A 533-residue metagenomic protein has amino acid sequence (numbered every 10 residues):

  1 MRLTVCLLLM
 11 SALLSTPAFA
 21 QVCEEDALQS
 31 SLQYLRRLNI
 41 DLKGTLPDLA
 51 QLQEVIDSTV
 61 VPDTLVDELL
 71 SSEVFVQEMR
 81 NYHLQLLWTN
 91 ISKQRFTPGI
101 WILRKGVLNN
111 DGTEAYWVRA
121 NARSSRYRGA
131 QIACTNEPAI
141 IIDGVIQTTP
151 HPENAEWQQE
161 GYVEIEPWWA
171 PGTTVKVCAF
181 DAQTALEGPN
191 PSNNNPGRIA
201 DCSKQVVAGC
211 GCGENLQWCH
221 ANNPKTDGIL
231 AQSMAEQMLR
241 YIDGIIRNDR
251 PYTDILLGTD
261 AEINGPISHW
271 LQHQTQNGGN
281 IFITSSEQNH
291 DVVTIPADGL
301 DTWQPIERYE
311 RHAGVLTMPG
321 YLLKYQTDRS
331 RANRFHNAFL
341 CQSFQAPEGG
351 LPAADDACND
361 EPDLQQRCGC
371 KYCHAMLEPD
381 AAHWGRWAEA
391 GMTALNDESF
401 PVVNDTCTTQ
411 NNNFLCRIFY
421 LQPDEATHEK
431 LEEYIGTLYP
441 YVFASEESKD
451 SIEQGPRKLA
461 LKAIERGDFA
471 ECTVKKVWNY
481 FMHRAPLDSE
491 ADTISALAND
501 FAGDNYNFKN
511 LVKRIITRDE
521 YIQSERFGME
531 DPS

Functional and structural regions predicted by a protein language model:
M1-T4: Positively charged n-region of N-terminal signal peptides that target proteins for export
C6-S15: Bacterial N-terminal signal peptides
T16-A20: Sec/Tat signal peptide C-region and signal peptidase I cleavage site
V22-L28, L42, L46-F481, A491-S533: Active-site substrate-binding loop specific to GH73 endo-beta-N-acetylglucosaminidase modules in bacterial autolysins
L35-K43: Post-BTB helical module
